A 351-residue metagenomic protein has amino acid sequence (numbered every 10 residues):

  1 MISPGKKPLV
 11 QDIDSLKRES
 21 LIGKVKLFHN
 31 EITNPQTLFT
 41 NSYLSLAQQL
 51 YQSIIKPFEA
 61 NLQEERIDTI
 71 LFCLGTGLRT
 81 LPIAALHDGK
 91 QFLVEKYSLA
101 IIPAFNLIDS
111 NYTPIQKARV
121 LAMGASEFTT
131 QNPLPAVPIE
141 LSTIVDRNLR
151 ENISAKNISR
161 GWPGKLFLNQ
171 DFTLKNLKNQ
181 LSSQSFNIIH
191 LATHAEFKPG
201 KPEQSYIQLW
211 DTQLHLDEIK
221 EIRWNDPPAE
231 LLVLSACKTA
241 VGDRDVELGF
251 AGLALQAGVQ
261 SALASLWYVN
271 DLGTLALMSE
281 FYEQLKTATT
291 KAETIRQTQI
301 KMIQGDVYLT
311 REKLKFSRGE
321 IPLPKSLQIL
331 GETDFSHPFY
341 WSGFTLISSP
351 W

Functional and structural regions predicted by a protein language model:
M1, V10-D12, L71, A122 (+5 more regions): Structured core elements
M1-T69, G89-D171, G273-L277, Y282: Peri-functional-center coupling elements
I67, L275-W351: An often Trp-containing, charged/polar helix-loop segment at the C-terminal end of enzyme catalytic cores
I70-F72, M123, I144, I189 (+5 more regions): Residue-level detector of buried hydrophobic side-chain packing in well-ordered secondary-structure elements
L78-D88: A short acidic (Asp/Glu
P103-N106, S110-N111, N187-E280: Catalytic cores of nucleophile-dependent amide-cleaving enzymes
P133-W224, N270: Functional beta-strand-loop-alpha-helix junction segments that form "active/interaction loops" within catalytic
